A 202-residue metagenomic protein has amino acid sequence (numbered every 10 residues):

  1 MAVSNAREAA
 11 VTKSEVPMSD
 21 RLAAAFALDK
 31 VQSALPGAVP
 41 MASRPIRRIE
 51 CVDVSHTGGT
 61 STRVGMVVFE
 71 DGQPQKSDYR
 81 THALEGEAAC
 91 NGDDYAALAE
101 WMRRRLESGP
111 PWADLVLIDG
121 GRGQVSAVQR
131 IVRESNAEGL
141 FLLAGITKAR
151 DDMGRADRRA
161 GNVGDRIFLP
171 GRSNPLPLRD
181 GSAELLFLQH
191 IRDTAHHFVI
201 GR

Functional and structural regions predicted by a protein language model:
M1-R202: Acidic, glycine-enriched active-site microenvironments
